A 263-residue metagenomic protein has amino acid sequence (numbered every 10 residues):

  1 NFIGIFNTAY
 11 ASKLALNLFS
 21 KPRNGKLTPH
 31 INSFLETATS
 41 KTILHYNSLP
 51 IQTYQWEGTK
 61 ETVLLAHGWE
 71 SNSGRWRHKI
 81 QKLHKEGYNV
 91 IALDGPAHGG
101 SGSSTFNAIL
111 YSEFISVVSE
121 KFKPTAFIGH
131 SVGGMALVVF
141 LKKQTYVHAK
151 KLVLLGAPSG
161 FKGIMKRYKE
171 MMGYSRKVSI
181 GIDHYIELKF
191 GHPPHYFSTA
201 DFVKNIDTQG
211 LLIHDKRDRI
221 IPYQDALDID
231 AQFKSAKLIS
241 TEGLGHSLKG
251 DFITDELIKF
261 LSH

Functional and structural regions predicted by a protein language model:
N1-I43: An N-terminal hydrophobic leader/cap segment in hydrolases
S73, I80-G102: Conserved alpha/beta-hydrolase
T105-T125: Alpha/beta-hydrolase active-site loop
G129-L137: Gly/Ala-rich beta-loop-alpha elbow adjacent to hydrolase catalytic centers
K142-H192: Hydrolase active-site cap/lid region
N205-D207, L212-H214, D218: Short beta-strand/loop motif that positions the catalytic acidic residue of the alpha/beta-hydrolase fold
R219-D225: Conserved alpha/beta-hydrolase "acid-adjacent" motif
L244-T254: Catalytic histidine-centered segment of alpha/beta-hydrolase-like enzymes
